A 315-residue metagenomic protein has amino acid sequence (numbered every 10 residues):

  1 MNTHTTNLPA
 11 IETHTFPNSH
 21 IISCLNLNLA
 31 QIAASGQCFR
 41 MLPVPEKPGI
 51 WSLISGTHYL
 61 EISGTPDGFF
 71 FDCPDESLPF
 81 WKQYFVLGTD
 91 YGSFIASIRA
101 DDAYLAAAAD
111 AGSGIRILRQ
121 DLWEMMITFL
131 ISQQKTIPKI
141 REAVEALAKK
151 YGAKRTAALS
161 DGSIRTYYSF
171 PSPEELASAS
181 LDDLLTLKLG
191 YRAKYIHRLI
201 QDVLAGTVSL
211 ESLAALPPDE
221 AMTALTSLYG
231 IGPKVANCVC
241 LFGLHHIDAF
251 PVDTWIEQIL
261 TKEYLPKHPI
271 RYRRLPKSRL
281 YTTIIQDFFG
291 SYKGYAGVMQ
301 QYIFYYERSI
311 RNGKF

Functional and structural regions predicted by a protein language model:
M1-F315: HhH-family (HhH-GPD) DNA N-glycosylase catalytic core used in base-excision repair
